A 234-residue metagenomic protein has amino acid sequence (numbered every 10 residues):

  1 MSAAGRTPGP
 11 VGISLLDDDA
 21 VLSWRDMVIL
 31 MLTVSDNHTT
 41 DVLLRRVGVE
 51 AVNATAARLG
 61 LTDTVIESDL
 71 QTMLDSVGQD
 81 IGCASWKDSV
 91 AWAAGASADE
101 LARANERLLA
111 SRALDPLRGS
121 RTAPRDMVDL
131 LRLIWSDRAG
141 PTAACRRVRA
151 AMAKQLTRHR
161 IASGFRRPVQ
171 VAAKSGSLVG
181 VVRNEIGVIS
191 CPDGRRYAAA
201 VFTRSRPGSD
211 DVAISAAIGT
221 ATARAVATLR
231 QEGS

Functional and structural regions predicted by a protein language model:
M1, R6, L43, A104-S111 (+2 more regions): Hydrophobic/basic alpha-helical segments enriched in Actinobacteria
M1-G5, I13-D17, D26, S97-N105 (+3 more regions): Membrane-targeting and insertion segments and their boundary/processing signals
M1-Q79: Active-site-adjacent loops and short helices of periplasmic peptidoglycan-processing enzymes
G12-D18, M27-L30, H38-L43, R112-R118 (+2 more regions): Second-shell loop/turn segments in exported
R25-I29, L44, N53, K87 (+3 more regions): Generic detector of well-ordered alpha-helical segments enriched in charged/polar residues, highlighting helical
V65-G140: Active-site-proximal helix/loop microenvironment of the serine DD-peptidase/beta-lactamase transpeptidase fold
R112, G119-S234: Structured C-terminal helix/loop/strand segments within mature extracytoplasmic catalytic/sensor domains
